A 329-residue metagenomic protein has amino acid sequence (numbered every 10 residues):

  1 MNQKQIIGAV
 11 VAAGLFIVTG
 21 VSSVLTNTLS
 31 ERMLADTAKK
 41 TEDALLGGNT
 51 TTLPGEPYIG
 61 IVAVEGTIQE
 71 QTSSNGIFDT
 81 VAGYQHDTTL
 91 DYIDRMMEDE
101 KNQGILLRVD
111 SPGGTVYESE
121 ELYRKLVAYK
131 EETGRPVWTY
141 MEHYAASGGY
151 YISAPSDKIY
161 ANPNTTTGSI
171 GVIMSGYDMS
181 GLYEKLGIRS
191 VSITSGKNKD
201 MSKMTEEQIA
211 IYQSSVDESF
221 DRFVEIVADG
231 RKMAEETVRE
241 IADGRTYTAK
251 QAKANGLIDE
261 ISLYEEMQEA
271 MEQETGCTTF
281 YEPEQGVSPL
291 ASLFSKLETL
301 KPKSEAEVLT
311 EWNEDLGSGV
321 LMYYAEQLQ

Functional and structural regions predicted by a protein language model:
M1-P136, Y144, K158-Y160, M174-Q329: N-terminal organellar transit peptides
S147-G149: Short, conserved loop-to-beta-strand elements that form functional interface hotspots
Y151-I152, L182: Hydrophobic/aromatic ligand-binding patch that stacks against planar heteroaromatic rings of cofactors or nucleotides
I152-S153, A252: Hydrophobic/aromatic residues within transmembrane alpha-helices of multi-pass small-molecule transporters
P163-I173: Active-site loop architecture of trypsin-fold serine endopeptidases
